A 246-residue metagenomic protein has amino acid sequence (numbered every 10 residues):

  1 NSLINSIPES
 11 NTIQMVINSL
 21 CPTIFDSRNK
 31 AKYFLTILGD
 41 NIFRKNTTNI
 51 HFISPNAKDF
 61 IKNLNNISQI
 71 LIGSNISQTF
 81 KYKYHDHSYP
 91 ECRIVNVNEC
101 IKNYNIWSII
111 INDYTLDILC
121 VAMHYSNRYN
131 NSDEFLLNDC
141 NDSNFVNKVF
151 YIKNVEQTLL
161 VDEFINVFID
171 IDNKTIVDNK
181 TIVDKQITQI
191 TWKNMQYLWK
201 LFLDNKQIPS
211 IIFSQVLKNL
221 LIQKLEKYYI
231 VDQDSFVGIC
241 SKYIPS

Functional and structural regions predicted by a protein language model:
N1-S246: Feature primarily recognizes SF3-like P-loop helicase cores of small DNA viruses
